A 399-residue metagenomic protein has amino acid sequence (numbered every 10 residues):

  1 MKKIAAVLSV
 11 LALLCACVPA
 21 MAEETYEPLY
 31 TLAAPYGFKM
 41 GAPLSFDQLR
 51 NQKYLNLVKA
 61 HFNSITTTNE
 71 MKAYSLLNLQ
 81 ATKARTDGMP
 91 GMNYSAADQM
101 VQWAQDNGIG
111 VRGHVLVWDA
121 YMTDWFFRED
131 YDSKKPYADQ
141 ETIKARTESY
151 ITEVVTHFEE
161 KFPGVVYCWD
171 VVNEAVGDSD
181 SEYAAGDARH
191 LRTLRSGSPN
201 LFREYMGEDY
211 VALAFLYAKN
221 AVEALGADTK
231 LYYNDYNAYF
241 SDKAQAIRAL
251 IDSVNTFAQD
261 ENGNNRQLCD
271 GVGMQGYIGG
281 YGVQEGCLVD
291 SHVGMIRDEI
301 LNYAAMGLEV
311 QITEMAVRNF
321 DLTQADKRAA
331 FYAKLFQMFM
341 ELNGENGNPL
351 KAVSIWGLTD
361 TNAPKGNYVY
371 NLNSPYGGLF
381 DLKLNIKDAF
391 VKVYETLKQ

Functional and structural regions predicted by a protein language model:
M1-L8: Positively charged n-region of N-terminal signal peptides that target proteins for export
L8-A16: Bacterial N-terminal signal peptides
C17-E24: Sec-dependent signal peptide cleavage junction
T25-E70, T82: N-terminal structural segment of carbohydrate-active enzymes
Y26-P28, L77, I143, H157-G164 (+6 more regions): Aromatic-rich peripheral "rim/lid" segments of glycoside hydrolase catalytic domains that contact and position glycan
Y30, A60-A81, T86-A238, L308 (+1 more regions): Substrate-binding cleft and catalytic face of glycoside hydrolase catalytic domains, especially the flexible beta-alpha
Y94-S95, D106, E204-N234, Y239-T323 (+1 more regions): Glycoside hydrolase catalytic-domain groove-lining segments
D124-I143, E148, A238-N255, D326-E341 (+1 more regions): Short, electropositive alpha-helical surface patch
